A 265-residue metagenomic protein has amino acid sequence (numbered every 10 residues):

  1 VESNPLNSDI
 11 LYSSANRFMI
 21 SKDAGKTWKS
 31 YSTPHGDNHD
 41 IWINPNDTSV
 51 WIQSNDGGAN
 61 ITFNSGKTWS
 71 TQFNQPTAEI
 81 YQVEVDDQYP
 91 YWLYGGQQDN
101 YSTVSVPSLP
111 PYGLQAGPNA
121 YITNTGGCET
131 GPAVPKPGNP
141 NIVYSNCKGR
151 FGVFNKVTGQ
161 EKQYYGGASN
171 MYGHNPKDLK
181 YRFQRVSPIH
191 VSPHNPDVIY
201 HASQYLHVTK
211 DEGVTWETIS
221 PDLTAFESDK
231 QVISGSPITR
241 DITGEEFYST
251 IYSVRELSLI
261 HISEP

Functional and structural regions predicted by a protein language model:
V1-E264: Beta-propeller blade termini and top-face loops
